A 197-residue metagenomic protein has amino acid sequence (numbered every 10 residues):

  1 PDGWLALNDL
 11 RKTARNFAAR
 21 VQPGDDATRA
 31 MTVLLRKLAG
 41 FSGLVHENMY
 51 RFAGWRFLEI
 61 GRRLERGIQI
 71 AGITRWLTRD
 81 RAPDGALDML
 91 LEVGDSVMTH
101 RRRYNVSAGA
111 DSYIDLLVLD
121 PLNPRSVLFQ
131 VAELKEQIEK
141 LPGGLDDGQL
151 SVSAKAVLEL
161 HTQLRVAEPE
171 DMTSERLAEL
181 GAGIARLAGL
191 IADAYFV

Functional and structural regions predicted by a protein language model:
P1-V197: Alpha-helical transmembrane segments and their helix-helix packing motifs
